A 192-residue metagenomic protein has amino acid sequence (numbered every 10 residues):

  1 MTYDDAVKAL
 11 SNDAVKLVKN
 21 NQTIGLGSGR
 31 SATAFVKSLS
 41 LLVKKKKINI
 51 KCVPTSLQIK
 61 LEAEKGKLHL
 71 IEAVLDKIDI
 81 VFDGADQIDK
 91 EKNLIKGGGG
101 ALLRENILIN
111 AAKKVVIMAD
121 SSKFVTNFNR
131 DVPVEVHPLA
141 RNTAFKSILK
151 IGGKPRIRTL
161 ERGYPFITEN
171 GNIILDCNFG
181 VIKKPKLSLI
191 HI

Functional and structural regions predicted by a protein language model:
M1-G84: N-terminal active-site beta-alpha-beta segment that forms phosphate/nucleotide-binding and substrate-recognition loops
D5, A9, L57-I190: Conserved phosphate- and dinucleotide-binding cores of soluble alpha/beta proteins, encompassing both enzyme active
